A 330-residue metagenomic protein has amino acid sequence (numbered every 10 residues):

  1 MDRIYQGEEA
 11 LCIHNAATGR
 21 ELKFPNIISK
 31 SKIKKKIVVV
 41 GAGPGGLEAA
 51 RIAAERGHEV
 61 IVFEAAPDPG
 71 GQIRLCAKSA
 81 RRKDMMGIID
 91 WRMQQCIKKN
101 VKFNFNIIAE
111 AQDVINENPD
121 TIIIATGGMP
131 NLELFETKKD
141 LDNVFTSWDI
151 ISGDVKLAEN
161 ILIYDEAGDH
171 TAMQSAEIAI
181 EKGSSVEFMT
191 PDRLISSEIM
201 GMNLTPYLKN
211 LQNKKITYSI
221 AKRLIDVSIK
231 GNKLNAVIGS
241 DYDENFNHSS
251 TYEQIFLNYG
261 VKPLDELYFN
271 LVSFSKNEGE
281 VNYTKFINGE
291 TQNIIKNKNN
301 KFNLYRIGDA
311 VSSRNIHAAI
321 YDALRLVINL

Functional and structural regions predicted by a protein language model:
M1-I33: Cysteine-cluster motifs in flexible loop/terminal segments that predominantly coordinate metals
D2-Y5, A17, I97, V101-K102 (+2 more regions): Generic secondary-structure signature for well-ordered alpha-helical cores
N15, S228, V237-D241: Acidic/polar residues at beta-strand termini and the immediately following turn/coil
R20-K23, P69-I73, L132-E133: Short acidic/His/Gly/Ser-rich catalytic and metal-binding motifs that mark active-site loops of diverse hydrolases
P25-I37, I161, L224-A236: Surface beta-strand/loop "capping" patches
S31-A65, N104-N118, A125-G201, D241-Q254 (+1 more regions): Rossmann-like dinucleotide/flavin-binding elements
E59-K99, D169-H170, A176-L224, V311: Rossmann-like dinucleotide-binding cores of NAD(P)H-dependent redox enzymes
L75-S79, N118-T121, K138-D140, G201-T205 (+1 more regions): Short low-complexity, flexible loop/linker segments enriched in glycine and/or proline with clustered acidic
